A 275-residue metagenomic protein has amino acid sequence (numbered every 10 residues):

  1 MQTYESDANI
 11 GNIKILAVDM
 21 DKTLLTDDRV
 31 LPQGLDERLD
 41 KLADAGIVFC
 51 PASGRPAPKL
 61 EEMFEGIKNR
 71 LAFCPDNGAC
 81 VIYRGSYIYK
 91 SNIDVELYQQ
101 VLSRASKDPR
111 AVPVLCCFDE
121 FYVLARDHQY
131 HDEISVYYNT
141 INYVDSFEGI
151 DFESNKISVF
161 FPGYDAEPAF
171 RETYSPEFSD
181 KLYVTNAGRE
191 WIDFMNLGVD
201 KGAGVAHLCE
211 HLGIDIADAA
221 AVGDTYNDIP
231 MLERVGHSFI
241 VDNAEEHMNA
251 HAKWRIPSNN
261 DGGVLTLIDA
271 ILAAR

Functional and structural regions predicted by a protein language model:
E5-A45: N-terminal glycine-/serine-/threonine-rich phosphate-binding loop
S6-I15, L31-P32, D193-R275: Mg2+-dependent phosphoryl-transfer enzymes with acidic/Ser/Thr/Gly-rich catalytic loops
D19, S53, D224: Active-site glycine-centered loops adjacent to acidic/histidine catalytic or metal-binding residues that shape
D28-Y130: Active-site phosphate-binding/coordination module
L60-F64, F170, Y174, L232 (+2 more regions): Hydrophobic packing residues within well-ordered alpha-helices of enzyme cores
G66-N69, N77, E177-D180, R234-V235 (+1 more regions): Short, structured coil segments at secondary-structure junctions
I67-R70, K90-I93, Y130-I134, K201-A203 (+2 more regions): Short, hinge-like loop/turn segments at secondary-structure boundaries
R104, R110-R234, N243: Conserved acidic, metal-coordinating active-site core of Asp-based, Mg2+-dependent phosphoryl-transfer enzymes
